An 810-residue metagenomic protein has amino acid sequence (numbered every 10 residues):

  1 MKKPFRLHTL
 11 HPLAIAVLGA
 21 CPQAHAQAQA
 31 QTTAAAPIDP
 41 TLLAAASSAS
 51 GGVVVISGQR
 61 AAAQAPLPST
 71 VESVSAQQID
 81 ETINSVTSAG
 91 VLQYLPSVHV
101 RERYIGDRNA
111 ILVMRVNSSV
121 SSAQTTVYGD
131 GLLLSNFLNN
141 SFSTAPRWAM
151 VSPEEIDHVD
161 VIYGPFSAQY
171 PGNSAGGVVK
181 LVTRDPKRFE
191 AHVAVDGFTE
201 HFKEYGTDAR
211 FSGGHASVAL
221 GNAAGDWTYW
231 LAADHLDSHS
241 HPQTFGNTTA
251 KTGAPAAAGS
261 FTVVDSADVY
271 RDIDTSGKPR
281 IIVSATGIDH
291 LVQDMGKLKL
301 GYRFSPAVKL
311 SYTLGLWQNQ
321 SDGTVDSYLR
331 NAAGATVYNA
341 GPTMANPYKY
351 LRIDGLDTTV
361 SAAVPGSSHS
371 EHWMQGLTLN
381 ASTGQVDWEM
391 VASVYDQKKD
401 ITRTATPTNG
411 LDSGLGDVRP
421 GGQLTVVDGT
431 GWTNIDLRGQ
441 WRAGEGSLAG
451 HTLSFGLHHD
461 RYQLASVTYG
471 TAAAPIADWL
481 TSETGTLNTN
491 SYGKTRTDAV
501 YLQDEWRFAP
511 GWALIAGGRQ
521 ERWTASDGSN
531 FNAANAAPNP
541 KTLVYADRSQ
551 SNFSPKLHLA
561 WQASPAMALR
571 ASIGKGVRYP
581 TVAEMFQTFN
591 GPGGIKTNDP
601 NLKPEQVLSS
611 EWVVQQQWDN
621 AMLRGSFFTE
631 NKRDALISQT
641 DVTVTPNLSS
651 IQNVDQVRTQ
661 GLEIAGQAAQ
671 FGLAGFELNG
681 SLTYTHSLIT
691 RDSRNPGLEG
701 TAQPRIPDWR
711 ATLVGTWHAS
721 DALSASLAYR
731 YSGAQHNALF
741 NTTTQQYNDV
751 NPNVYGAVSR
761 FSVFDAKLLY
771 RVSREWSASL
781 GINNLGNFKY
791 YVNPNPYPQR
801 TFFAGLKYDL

Functional and structural regions predicted by a protein language model:
D39, S57, A63, A89-L133: Extracytoplasmic beta-strand/coil segments of soluble accessory domains associated with Gram-negative outer-membrane
S88-V91, A110-V116, T125-Y128, A145-A149 (+1 more regions): N-terminal periplasmic accessory domains that precede and gate Gram-negative outer-membrane beta-barrel machines
L134-P165: Short acidic/polar hinge/loop motifs at secondary-structure boundaries that mediate gating or recognition
A194, Q440-A443, R507-L514, R522-W523 (+4 more regions): Gram-negative outer-membrane beta-barrel transporters
A209-T324, E371-Q375, D498: Transmembrane beta-barrel wall of Gram-negative outer-membrane proteins
G301-W317, D357-N532, A560-Q562, R624 (+3 more regions): Face-selective signature of the C-terminal outer-membrane beta-barrel domain
V360-M374, N488-T497, Y545-S554, H558 (+6 more regions): Outer-membrane beta-barrel signature, preferentially recognizing the C-terminal barrel domain of Gram-negative
R461-A472, I476-T481, R522-A537, D547 (+6 more regions): Surface-exposed extracellular loop regions of Gram-negative outer-membrane beta-barrel proteins, predominantly
